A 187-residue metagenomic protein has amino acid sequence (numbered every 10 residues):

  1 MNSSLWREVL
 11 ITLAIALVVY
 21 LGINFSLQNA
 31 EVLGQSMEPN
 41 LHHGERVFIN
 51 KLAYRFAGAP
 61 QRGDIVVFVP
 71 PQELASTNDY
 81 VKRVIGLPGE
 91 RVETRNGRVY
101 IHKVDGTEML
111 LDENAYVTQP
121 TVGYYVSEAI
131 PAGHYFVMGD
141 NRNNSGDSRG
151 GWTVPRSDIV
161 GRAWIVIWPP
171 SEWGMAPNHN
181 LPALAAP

Functional and structural regions predicted by a protein language model:
N2-L13, L21-G22, Q28-E31, M37-P187: Soluble "head" domains of membrane/secretory-pathway proteins
